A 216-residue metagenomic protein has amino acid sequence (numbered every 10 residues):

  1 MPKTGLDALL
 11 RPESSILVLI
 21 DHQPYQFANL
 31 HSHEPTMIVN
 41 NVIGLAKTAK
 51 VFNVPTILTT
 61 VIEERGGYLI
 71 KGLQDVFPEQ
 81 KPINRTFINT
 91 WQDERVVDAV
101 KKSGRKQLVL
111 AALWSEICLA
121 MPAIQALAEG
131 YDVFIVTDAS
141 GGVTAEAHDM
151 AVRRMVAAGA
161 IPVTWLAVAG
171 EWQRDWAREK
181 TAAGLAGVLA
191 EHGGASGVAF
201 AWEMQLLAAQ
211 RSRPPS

Functional and structural regions predicted by a protein language model:
M1-F87, D149-V156, A160-P162, Q173-S216: Active-site acidic carboxylates
I43, E94, E116-A120: Glycine-rich phosphate-binding loop at the start of an alpha helix
A49-T56, P78-K81, K102-L108, Y131-V136: Short, surface-exposed connector motifs at secondary-structure boundaries
V61-I62, I88, D138-S140, V168: Active-site beta-loop-alpha junctions enriched in small/polar residues
L69-G72, R95, M121-Q125: A short acidic, amphipathic alpha-helical/loop segment
P82-G104: Glycine-rich oxoanion-binding loops at beta->alpha junctions
I88-Q92, A167-R174: A short acidic, often aromatic-flanked loop/helix-cap motif at beta-alpha or helix-coil junctions that lines enzyme
Q107-W165: A contiguous pocket-lining binding segment that forms or flanks enzyme active sites
